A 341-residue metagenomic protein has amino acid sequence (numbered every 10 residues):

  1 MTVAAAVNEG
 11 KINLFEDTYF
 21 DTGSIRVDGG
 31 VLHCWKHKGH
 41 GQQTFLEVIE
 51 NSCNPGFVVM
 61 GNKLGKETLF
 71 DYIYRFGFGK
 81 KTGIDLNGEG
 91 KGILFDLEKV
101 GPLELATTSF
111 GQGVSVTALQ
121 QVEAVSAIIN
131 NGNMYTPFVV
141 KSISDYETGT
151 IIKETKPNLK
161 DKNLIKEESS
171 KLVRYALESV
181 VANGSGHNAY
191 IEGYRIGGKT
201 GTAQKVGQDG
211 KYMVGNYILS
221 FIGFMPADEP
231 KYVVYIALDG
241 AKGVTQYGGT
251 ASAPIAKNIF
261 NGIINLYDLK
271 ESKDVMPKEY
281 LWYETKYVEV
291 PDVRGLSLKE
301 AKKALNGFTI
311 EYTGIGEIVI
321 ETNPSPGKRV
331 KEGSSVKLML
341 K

Functional and structural regions predicted by a protein language model:
M1-L238: Beta-lactam-recognizing serine transpeptidase/beta-lactamase-like catalytic domain environment
G193, G207, I236-K341: Ligand-recognition elements built from short beta-strands and adjacent flexible loops
